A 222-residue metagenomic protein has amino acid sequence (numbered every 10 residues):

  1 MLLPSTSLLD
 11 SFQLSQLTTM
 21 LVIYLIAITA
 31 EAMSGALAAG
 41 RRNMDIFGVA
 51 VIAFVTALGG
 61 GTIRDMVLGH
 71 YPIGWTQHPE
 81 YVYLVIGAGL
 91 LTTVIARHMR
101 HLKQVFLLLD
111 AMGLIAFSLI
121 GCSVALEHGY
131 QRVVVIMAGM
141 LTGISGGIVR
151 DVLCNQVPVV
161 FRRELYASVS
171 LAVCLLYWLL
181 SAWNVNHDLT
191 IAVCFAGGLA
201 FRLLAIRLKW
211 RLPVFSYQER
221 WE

Functional and structural regions predicted by a protein language model:
M1-T19: Short, strongly hydrophobic alpha-helical membrane anchors
S15-I28, I73-G87, Q131-G143: Structural signature of hydrophobic alpha-helical transmembrane segments
E31, I52-G60, R64, E80 (+10 more regions): Alpha-helical transmembrane segments in multi-pass membrane proteins
A32-R42, D65, L90-K103, I148-P158 (+1 more regions): C-terminal ends of transmembrane helices
F47-V55, H78-V82, K103-L114, A138 (+2 more regions): Cytoplasmic-side transmembrane-helix entry/capping segments in multi-pass membrane proteins
D65, L119-Y130, A172-H187: Hydrophobic alpha-helical transmembrane segments in multi-pass integral membrane proteins
L68-W75, R100-L107, A125-V135, V152-R163 (+2 more regions): A cytosolic-side transmembrane-helix exit/cap motif
G87-V124: Ordered, amphipathic secondary-structure segments that act as subunit-interaction surfaces in large macromolecular
